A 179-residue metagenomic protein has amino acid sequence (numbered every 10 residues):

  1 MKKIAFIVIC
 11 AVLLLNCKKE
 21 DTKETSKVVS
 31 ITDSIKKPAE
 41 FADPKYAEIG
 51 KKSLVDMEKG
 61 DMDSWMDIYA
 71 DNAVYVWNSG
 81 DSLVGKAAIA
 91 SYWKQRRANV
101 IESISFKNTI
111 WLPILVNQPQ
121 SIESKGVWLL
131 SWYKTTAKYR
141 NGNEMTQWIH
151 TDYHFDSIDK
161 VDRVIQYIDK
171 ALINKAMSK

Functional and structural regions predicted by a protein language model:
K2-V8: Sec-dependent signal peptide recognition, specifically the positively charged N-region followed immediately by
L13-N16: C-terminal motif of bacterial Sec signal peptides marking the signal peptidase cleavage site
K18-D63, D67: Short, low-complexity N-terminal intrinsically disordered segments enriched in polar/charged residues
S64-V127: A solvent-exposed, acidic/Ser-Thr-rich amphipathic alpha-helical stretch
Y69, S79, Y133-T135, T151 (+1 more regions): A mature extracytoplasmic/lumenal domain signature
K125-K160: Exposed beta-sheet edge and beta->alpha loop/turn motif
D162-K179: Low-complexity, intrinsically disordered terminal/linker segments enriched in charged and Gly/Pro repeats
